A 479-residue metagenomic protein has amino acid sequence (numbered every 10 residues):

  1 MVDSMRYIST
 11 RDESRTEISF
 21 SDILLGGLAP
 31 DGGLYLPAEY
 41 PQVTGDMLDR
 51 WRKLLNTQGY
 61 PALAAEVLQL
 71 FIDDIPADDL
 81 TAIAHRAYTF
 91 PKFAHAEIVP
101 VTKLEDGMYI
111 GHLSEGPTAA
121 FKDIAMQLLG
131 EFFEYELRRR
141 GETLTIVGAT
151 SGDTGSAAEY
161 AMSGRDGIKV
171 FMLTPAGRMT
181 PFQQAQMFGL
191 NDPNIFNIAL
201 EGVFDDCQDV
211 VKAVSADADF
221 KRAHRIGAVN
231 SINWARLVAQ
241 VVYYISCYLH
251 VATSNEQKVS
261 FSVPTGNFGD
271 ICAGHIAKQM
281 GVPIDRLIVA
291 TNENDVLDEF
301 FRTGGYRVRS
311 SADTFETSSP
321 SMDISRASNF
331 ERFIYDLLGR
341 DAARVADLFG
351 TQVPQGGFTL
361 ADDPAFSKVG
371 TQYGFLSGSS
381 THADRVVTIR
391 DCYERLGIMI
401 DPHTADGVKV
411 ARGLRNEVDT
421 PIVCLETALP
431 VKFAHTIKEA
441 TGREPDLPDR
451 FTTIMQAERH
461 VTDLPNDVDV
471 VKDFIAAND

Functional and structural regions predicted by a protein language model:
V2-D479: PLP-dependent amino-acid enzyme catalytic core
